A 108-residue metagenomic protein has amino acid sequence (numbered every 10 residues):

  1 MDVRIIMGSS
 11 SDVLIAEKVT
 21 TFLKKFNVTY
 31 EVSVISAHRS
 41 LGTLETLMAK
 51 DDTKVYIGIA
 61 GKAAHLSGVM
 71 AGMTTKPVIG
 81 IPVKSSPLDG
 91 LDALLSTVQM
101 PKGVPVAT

Functional and structural regions predicted by a protein language model:
M1-A37: Glycine-rich phosphate/diphosphate-binding loop of Rossmann-like nucleotide-binding domains
D2-S9, Y56-G58, V78-I79, A107: Short glycine-rich or small-residue beta-strand-to-loop segments that form or flank ligand, phosphate, metal/Fe-S
M7-L14, K18, D89-T108: C-terminal binding/interaction regions
D12-E17, S40-G42, A60-V69, L88-L91: Short glycine/serine/threonine-rich phosphate/pyrophosphate-binding segments that cradle anionic phosphate groups
V19-K25, A49, G72-T75, T97: Short, solvent-exposed amphipathic alpha-helical segments in soluble enzyme and RNA/protein-processing domains
V28-T29, T53, T75-K76, Q99-A107: Glycine/charged-rich beta-loop-alpha catalytic/anionic-binding loops adjacent to active sites
Y30-D52: N-terminal beta-loop-helix "entrance" segment that forms/cooperates in small-molecule cofactor or anionic ligand
T46-V83: Glycine-rich phosphate-binding loop
